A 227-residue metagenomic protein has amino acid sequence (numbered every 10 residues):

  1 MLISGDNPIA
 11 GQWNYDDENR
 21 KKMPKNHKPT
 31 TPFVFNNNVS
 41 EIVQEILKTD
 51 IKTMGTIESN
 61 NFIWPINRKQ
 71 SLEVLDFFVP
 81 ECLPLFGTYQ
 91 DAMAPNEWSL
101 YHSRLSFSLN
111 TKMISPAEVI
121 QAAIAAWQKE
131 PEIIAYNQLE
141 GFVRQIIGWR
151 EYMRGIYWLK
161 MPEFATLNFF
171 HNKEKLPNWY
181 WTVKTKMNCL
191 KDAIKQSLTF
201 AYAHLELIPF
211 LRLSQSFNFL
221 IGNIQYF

Functional and structural regions predicted by a protein language model:
M1-I120, I133-Y136: Active-site "lid/cap" and pocket-lining segments within catalytic core domains
R104, L109, I114-F227: Active-site-proximal binding-pocket segments
